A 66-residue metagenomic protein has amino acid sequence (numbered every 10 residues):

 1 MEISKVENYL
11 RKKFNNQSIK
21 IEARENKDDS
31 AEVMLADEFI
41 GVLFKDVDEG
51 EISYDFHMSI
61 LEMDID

Functional and structural regions predicted by a protein language model:
M1-D66: Terminal leader/tail segments of proteins
